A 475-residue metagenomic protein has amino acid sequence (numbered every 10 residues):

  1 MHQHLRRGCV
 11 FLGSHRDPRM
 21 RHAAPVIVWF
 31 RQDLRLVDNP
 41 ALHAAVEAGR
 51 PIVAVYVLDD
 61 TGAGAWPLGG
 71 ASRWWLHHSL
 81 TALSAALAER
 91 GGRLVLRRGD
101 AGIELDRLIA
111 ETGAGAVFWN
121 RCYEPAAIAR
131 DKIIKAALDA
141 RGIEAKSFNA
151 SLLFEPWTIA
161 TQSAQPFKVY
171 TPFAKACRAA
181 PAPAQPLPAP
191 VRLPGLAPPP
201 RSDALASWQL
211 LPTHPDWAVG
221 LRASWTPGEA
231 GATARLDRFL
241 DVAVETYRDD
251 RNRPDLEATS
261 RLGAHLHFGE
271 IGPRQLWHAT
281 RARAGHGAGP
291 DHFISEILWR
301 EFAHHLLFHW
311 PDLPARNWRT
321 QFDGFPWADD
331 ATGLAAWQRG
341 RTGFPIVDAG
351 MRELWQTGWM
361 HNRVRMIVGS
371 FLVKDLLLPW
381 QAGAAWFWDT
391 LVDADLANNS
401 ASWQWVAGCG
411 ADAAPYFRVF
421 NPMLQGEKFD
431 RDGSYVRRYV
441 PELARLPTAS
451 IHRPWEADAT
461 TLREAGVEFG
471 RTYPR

Functional and structural regions predicted by a protein language model:
H4: Cationic, low-complexity basic patches in intrinsically disordered or flexible, solvent-exposed regions
H15-Q185, G289, R352, N398: Trp/Phe/Arg-rich N-terminal binding region typifying the photolyase-homology
I143, A164-N317, Q321, Q425 (+1 more regions): Glycine/tryptophan-enriched, flexible segments
H304, H309, T332-L378: C-terminal substrate/ligand-recognition segments
P314, Q321-F325, M366-A411: Active/binding-pocket-proximal capping segment
D389-P441: Conserved, well-ordered active-site substructure
